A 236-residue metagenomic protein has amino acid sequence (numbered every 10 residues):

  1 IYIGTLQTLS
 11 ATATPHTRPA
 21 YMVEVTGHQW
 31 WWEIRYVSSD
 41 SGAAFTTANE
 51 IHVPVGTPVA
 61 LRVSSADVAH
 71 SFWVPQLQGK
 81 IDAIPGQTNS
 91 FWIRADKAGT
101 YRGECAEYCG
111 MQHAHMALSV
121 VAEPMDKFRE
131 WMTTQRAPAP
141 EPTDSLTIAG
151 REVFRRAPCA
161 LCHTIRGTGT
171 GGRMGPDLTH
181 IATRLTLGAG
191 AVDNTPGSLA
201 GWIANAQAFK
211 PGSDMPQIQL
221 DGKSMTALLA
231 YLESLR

Functional and structural regions predicted by a protein language model:
I1-R173, G188-A204, P211, P216-A227: Non-transmembrane, membrane-proximal soluble domains of secreted or membrane proteins
T183-T186: Exoplasmic/lumenal beta-rich domain surfaces
Y231: Active-site segment flanking the S-adenosylmethionine/decSAM binding pocket in AdoMet-dependent transferases
L235-R236: Short, solvent-exposed mixed-charge patches
